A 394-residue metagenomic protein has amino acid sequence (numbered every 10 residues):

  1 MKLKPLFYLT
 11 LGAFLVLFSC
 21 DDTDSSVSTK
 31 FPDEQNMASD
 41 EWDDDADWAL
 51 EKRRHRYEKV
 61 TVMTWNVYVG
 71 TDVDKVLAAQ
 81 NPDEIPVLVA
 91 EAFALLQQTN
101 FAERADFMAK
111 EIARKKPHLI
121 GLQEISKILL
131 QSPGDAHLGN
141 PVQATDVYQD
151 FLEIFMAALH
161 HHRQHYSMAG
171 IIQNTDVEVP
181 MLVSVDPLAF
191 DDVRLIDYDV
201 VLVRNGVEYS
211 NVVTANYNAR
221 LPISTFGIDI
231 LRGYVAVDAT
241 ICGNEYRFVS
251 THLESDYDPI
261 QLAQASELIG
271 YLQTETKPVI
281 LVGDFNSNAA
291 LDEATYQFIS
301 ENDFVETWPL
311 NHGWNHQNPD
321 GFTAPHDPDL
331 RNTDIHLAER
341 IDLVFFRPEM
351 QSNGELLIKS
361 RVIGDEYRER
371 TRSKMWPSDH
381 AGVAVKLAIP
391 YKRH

Functional and structural regions predicted by a protein language model:
M1-F7: Bacterial N-terminal signal peptides that target proteins for export
Y8-V16: Bacterial N-terminal signal peptides
F18-L182, Y391: N-terminal, active-site-proximal structural segment of metallo-dependent hydrolase catalytic domains
D21-W48, V207-S210, P259, G270-V279 (+1 more regions): Metal-dependent phosphoester-hydrolase catalytic domains
F31, M37-W42, L159-H160, S167-Y246 (+3 more regions): A well-ordered secondary-structure block
T61-V67, R104, M108-G134, L202 (+6 more regions): Active-site beta-strand/loop signature of hydrolases that rely on acidic residues for catalysis
V67-T71, I125-L129, Q173-E178, V207 (+4 more regions): Solvent-exposed loop/turn segments at secondary-structure junctions within structured extracellular/periplasmic domains
P82-L95, D135-T145, E178-D191, A215-S224 (+2 more regions): Surface-exposed intrinsically disordered loops and tails
